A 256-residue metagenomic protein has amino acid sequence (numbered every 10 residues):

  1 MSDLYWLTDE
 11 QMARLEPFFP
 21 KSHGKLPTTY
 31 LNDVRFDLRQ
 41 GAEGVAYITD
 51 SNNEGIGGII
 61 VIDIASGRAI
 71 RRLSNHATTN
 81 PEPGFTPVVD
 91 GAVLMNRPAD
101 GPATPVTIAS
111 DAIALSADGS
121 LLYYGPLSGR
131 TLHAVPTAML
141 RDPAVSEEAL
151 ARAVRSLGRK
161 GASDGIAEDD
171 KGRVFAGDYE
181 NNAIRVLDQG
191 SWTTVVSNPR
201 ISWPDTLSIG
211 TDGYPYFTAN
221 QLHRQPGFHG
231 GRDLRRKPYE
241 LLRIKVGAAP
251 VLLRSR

Functional and structural regions predicted by a protein language model:
M1-T29: Short alpha-helical elements
P27-A46, I56, T79-L121, R155-R173 (+1 more regions): Beta-rich, blade/repeat-based domains predominating in secreted/periplasmic proteins but also intracellular
V45-T49, Y124, F175-A176, Y216-A219: Residue position within the beta-strands of beta-propeller blades
S51-E54, S74, L127, T137 (+2 more regions): Short loop/turn segments immediately following the C-termini of beta-strands
G55-I59, R130-L132, N182-I184, R224-Q225 (+1 more regions): Structural signal for beta-propeller blades
I64-A69, A134-S146, V246-P250: Short loop/turn segments immediately following beta-strands, especially the blade-tip and inter-blade linker loops
A69-P87, D142-G158, T193-P199, L253-R256: Beta-propeller fold detector
S208-R256: Blade-level signature of beta-propeller repeat domains, shared across WD40, Kelch, NHL, RCC1 and BNR/Asp-box propellers
